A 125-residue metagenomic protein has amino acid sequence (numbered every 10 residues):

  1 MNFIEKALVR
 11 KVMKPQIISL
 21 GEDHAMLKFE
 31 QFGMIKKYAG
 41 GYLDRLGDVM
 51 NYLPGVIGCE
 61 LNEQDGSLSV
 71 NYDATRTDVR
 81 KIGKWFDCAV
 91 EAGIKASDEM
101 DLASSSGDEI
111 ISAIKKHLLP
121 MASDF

Functional and structural regions predicted by a protein language model:
M1-N2, G40-G41: Short, basic/low-complexity N-terminal boundary segments at the transition from targeting/disordered tails
N2, E30-G33: A short, structure-level motif marking secondary-structure boundaries and short turns
N2-E22, M26, A89-F125: C-terminal low-complexity, charged extensions that often adopt amphipathic alpha-helices
L27, M34, Y38, L46-S67 (+1 more regions): Short acidic amphipathic segments
K36-G40, R80-K81: Solvent-exposed, non-transmembrane alpha-helical starts
R45-L46, P54, F86-C88, S97: Short, charged/polar low-complexity linear motifs in solvent-exposed/disordered segments
R76-A89, G93: Charge-rich, low-aromatic oligomerization/scaffolding segments with amphipathic character
